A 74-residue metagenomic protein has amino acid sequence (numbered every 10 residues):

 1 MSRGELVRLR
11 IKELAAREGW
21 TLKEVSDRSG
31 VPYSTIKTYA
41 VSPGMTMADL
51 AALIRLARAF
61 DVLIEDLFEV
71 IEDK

Functional and structural regions predicted by a protein language model:
M1-K23: A short, Lys/Arg-rich alpha-helix, primarily the initiator
L14, R28, Y39, V70: Residues in the recognition helix of alpha-helical DNA-binding motifs
A15, S26, A57: The alpha-helix within a helix-turn-helix
E24, T35-K37, D66: Residues in the helix-turn-helix
V31-T46: Recognition helix of helix-turn-helix/homeodomain-like DNA-binding domains that insert into the DNA major groove
P43-R58: Short, basic-rich loop-to-helix N-cap that marks the start of a DNA-contacting helix
D61-K74: Short C-terminal boundary/hinge segments that cap the last helix of small helical domains
